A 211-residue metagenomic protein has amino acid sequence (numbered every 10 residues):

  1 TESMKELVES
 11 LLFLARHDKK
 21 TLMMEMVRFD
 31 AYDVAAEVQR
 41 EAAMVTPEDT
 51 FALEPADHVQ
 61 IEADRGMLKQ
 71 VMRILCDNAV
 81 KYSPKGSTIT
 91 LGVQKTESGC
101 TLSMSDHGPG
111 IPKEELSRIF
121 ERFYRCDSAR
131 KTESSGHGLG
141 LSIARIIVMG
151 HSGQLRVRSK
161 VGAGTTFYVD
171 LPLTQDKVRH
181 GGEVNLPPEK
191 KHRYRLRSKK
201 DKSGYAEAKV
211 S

Functional and structural regions predicted by a protein language model:
E25-R28, E48-Q60: Conserved catalytic submotifs in the C-terminal HATPase_c
E25-R40: A conserved beta-strand-to-alpha-helix junction within the catalytic ATP-binding
A79-V80: Short helix-loop "hinge" at the ATP-lid/N-box region of the Bergerat-fold HATPase_c
D106: Acidic ATP/Mg2+-coordinating residue in the GHKL
I111-F123: Short conserved segment of the HATPase_c
I147-V148: Detector for a conserved hydrophobic position within an alpha-helical segment of the HATPase_c
S152-G153: Conserved glycine-rich
